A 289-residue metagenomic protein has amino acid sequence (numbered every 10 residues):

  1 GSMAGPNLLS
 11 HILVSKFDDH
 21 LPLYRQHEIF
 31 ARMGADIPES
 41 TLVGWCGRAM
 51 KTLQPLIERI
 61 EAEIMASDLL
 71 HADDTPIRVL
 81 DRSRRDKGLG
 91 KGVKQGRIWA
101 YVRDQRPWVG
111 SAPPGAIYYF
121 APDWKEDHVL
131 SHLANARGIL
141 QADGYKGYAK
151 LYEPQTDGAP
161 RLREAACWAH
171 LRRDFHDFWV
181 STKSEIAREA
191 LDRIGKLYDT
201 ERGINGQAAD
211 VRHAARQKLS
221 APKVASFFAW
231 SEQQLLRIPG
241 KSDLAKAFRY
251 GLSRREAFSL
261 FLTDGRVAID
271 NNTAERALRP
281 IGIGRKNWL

Functional and structural regions predicted by a protein language model:
G1-L289: Catalytic center-proximal scaffold of phosphoryl-transfer enzymes
